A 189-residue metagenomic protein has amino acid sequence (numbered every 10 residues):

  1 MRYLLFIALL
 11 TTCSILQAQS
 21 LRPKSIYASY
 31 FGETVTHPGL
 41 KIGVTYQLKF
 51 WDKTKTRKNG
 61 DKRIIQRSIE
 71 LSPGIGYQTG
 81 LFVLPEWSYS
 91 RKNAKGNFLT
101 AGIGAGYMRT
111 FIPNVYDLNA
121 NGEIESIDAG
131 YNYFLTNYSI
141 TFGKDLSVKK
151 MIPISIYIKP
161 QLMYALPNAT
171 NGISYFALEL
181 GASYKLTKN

Functional and structural regions predicted by a protein language model:
Y3, S72, G104-G106: Histidine- and/or cysteine-centered catalytic micro-motif in compact active-site loops
Y3-T12: Sec-dependent N-terminal signal peptides
L4-L5, S29, G60, I127 (+1 more regions): Generic structural signal for short, flexible, solvent-exposed coil/loop and linker residues
A8, A18, G32-T34, N59 (+5 more regions): Generic marker of residues within folded, mature protein domains
T11, Q19-L21, M151: A generic structural signal for short, non-catalytic loop/turn and secondary-structure boundary residues
A18-G80, K185-N189: Short glycine/proline- and aromatic-enriched beta-strand/turn motifs that initiate or cap beta-hairpins
G80-N189: Outer-membrane beta-barrel transmembrane domain signature
